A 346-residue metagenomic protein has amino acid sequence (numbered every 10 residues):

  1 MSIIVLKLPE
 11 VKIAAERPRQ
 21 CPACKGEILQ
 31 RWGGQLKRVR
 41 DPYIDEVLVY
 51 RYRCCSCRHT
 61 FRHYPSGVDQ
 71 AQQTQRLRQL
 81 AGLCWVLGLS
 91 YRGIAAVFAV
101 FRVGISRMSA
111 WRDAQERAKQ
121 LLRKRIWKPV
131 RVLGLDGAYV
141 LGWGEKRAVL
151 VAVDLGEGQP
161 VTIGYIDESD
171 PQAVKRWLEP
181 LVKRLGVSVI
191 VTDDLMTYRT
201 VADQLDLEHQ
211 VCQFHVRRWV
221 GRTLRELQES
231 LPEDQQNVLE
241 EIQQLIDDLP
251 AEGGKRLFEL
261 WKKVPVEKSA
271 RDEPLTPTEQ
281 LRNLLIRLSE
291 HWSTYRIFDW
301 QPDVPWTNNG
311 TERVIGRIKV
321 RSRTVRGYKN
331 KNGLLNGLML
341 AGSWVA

Functional and structural regions predicted by a protein language model:
K7-P18, Y43-L48: Short, flexible, mixed-charge glycine/proline-rich loop motifs that serve as phosphate/nucleic-acid-contacting
C21-C24, C54: Short cysteine-rich clusters marking metal-coordination/redox-active sites
L29-C84: Basic, short loop/linker segments at the boundary and entry of helix-turn-helix/winged-helix-like folds
R53, V100-V201, E208, R287-H291 (+1 more regions): RNase H-like nuclease fold core
F61-Y64, G158-I163, V325-R326: Short small-residue beta-strand/loop micro-motif enriched in glycine and branched aliphatics
L87-F98: Short, charged amphipathic recognition helices of the HTH superfamily and cognate SANT/SANTA-like modules
S188-R199, Q236-A346: Acidic/histidine-rich catalytic cores and adjacent linkers of DNA breakage/strand-transfer/modification proteins
T192-D234: Conserved beta-strand -> loop -> alpha-helix junction used to position metal-binding or nucleic-acid-contacting
